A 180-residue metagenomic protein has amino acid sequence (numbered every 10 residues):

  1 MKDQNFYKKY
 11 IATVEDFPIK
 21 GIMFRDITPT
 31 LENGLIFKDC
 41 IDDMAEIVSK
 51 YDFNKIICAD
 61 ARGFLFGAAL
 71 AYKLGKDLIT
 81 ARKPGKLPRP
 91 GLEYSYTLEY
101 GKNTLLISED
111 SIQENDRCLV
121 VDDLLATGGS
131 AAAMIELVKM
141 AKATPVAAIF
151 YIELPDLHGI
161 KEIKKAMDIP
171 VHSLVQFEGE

Functional and structural regions predicted by a protein language model:
M1-F53: Active-site-facing substrate-recognition patch
K9, A132-E180: PRPP-dependent phosphoribosyltransferase catalytic core
G21, I56, A148: Residue-level signature of catalytic and energy-coupling elements of molecular machines, predominantly ATP/GTP-dependent
D52-D60: Short glycine-rich phosphate-binding loop at a beta-alpha junction
N54-K55, R117-L119: Structural motif
L65-L74, I135: Short Gly/Thr/Asp-enriched flexible loops that form oxyanion-binding sites at enzyme active sites
D77-C118: Short, glycine/charge-rich flexible loops or terminal/linker lids adjacent to PRPP-binding catalytic cores
D123, G128: Conserved G/P- and acidic residue-centered "switch" motifs that form tight phosphate/ATP-binding loops in soluble
